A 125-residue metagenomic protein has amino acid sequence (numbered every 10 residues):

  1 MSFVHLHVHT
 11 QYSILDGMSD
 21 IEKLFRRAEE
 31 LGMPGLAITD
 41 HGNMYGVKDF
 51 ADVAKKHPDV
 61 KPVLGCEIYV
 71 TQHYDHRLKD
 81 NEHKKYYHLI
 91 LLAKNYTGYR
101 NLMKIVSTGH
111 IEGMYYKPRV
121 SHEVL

Functional and structural regions predicted by a protein language model:
M1-L125: Phosphodiester-processing cores and adjacent nucleic acid-binding clamps
